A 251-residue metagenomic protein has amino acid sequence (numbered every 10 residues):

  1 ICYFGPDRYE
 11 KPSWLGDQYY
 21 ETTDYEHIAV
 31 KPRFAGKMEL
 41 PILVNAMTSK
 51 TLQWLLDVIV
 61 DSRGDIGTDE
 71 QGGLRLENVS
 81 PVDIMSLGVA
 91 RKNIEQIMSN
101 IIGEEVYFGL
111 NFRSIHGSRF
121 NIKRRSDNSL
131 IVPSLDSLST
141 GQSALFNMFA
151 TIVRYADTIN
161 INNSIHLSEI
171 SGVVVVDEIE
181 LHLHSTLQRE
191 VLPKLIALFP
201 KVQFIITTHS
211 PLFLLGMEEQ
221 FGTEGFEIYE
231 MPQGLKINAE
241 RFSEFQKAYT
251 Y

Functional and structural regions predicted by a protein language model:
I1, Q96, L214-E218: Intrinsically disordered, low-complexity boundary segments flanking structured domains
I1, T48, F245-A248: Charged, low-complexity, helix-prone segments enriched in Lys/Glu/Asp/Gln
I1-G36, I94-E95: Nucleotide-state sensing region of NTPase/ATPase domains
C2-G5, V106-F112, N121, I205-T207 (+1 more regions): A structural signal for short, well-ordered beta-strand segments and their strand-loop junctions that often border
Y3, Y9, Y19-Y20, Y25 (+5 more regions): Sequence-level detector for tyrosine residue identity
K31-E169: Extended helical coiled-coil dimerization/tether regions that scaffold and oligomerize large DNA-maintenance assemblies
G117-Y251: Switch/communication elements of ASCE P-loop NTPase nucleotide-binding domains
